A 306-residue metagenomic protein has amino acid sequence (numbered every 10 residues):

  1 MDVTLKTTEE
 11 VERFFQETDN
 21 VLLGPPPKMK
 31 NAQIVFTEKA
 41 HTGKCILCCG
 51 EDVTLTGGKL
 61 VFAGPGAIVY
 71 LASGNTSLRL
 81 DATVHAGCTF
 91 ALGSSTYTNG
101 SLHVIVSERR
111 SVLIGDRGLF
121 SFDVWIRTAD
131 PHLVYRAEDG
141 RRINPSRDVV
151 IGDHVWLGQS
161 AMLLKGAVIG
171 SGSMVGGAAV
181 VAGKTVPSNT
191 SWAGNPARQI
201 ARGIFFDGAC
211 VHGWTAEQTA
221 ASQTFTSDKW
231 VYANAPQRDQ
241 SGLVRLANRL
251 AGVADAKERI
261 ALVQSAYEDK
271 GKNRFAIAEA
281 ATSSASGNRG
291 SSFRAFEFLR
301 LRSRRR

Functional and structural regions predicted by a protein language model:
M1-T128, D148, D153-H154, A161 (+4 more regions): Domain-scale signature associated with acetyltransferase and cell-envelope carbohydrate enzymes
D130-D148: Short, flexible helix-coil linker/hinge segments at the edges of structured domains or between repeats
R136, G140-R142, A178, N195-P196 (+1 more regions): Charge-rich, low-complexity amphipathic helices in intrinsically disordered tails/linkers adjacent to domains
M174-V175, S191-A193: Short-chain dehydrogenase/reductase
